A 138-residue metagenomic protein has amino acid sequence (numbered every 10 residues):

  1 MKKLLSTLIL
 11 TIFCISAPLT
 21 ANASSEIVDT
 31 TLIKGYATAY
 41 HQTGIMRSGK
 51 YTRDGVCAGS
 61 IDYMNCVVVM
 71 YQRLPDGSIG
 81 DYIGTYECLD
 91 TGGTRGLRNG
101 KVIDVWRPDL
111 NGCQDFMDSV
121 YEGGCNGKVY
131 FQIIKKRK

Functional and structural regions predicted by a protein language model:
M1-L4: Positively charged n-region of N-terminal signal peptides that target proteins for export
L8-S16: Bacterial N-terminal signal peptides
P18-T20: N-terminal signal peptide c-region/cleavage motif recognized by signal peptidases
S24-K138: Solvent-exposed, well-ordered loop and adjacent helix/strand elements within mature globular domains that form
